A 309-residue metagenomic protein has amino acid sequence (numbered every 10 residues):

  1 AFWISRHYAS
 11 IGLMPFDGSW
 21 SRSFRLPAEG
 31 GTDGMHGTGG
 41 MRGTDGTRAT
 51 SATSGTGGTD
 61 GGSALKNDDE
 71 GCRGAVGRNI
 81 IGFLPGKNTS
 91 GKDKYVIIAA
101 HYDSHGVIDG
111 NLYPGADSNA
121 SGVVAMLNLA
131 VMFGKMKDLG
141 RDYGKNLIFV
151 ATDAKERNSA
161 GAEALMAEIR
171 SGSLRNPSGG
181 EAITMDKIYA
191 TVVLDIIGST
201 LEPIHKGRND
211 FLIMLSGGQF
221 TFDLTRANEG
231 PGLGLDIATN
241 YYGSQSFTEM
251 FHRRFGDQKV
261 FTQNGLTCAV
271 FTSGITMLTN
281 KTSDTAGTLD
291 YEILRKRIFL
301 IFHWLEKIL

Functional and structural regions predicted by a protein language model:
A1-G39, G43-G46, G55-P85: A non-catalytic alpha/beta surface segment that caps or lines the substrate-entry region of metallo-dependent hydrolase
F2-S10, S19, S121-N128, N146 (+8 more regions): Extracytoplasmic/secreted proteins, especially bacterial periplasmic and envelope-associated proteins
S5-F16, G58, N128-D138, A167-L174 (+3 more regions): Sec-exported extracytoplasmic/periplasmic mature domains
Y8, M14-P15, G30-G31, N88-T89 (+5 more regions): Solvent-exposed loop/turn segments at secondary-structure junctions within structured extracellular/periplasmic domains
N67-G71, I108-N119, A151-T152, R208-S216 (+2 more regions): Second-shell loop/turn segments in exported
G82, I98-S159, I301: Alpha-helical metal-binding/catalytic segments enriched in His/Glu/Asp
T152-N264, C268: Metal-dependent peptidase/peptidase-like ectodomains
T272-L309: His/Asp/Glu-rich mid-to-C-terminal helical/loop segments that flank catalytic regions of hydrolases
